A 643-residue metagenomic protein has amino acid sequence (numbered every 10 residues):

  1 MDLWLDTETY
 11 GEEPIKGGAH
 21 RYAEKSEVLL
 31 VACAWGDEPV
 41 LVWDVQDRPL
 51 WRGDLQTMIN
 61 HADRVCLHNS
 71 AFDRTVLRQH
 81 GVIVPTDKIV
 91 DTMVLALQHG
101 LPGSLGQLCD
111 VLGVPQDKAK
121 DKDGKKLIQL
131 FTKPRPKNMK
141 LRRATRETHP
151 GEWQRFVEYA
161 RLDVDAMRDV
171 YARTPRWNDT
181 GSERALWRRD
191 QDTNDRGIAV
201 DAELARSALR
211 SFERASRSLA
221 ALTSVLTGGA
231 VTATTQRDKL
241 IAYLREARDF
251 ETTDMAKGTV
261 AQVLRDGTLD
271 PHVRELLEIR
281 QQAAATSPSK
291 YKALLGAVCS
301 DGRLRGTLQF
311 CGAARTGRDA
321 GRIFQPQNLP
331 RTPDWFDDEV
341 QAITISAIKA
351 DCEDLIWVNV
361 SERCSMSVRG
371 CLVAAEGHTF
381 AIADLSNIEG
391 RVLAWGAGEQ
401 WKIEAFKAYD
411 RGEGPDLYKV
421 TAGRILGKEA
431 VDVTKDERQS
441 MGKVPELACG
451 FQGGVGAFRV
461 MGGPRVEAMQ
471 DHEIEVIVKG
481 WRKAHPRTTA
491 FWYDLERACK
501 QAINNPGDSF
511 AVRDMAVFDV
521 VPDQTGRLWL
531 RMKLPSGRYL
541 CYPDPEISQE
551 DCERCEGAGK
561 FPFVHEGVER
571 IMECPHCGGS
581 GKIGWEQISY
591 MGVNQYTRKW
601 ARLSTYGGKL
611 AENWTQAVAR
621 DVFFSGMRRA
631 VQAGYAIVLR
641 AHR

Functional and structural regions predicted by a protein language model:
M1-E8, E13, L30, G100 (+7 more regions): Conserved "right-hand" nucleotidyltransferase catalytic core of DNA-directed polymerases
E24-C33, D37-M58, D63-P175, S182 (+4 more regions): Active-site-proximal helix-loop-helix substrate-binding element of RNase H-like nuclease domains
D63-N69, A230-A233, D384, A457 (+1 more regions): Short glycine-rich phosphate-binding loop at a beta-alpha junction
A71-I83, H99, I241-A247, S386-W401: Short active-site loop/helix that positions an aromatic residue
T148-R155, N194, I198-R206, G370-A383 (+5 more regions): Glycine- and acidic
T174-L186, V622-H642: Active-site palm subdomain of RNA-directed nucleic acid polymerases
L294-C299, C311-A314, T332-D334, F406-D410 (+2 more regions): Short, contiguous acidic/charged loop-to-helix segments that flank catalytic cores in large enzymes
G423-Y635: Conserved catalytic core of nucleic-acid polymerases
